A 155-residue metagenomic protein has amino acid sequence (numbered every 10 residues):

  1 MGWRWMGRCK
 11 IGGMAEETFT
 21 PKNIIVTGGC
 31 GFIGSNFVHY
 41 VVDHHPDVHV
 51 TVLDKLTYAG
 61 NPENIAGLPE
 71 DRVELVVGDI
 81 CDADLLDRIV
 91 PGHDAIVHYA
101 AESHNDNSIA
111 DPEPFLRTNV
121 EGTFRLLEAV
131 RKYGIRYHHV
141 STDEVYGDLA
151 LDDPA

Functional and structural regions predicted by a protein language model:
W3-W5: Tryptophan (W) side chains
G7-A155: N-terminal Rossmann-like NAD(P)+-binding domain of SDR-like oxidoreductases, especially those catalyzing
